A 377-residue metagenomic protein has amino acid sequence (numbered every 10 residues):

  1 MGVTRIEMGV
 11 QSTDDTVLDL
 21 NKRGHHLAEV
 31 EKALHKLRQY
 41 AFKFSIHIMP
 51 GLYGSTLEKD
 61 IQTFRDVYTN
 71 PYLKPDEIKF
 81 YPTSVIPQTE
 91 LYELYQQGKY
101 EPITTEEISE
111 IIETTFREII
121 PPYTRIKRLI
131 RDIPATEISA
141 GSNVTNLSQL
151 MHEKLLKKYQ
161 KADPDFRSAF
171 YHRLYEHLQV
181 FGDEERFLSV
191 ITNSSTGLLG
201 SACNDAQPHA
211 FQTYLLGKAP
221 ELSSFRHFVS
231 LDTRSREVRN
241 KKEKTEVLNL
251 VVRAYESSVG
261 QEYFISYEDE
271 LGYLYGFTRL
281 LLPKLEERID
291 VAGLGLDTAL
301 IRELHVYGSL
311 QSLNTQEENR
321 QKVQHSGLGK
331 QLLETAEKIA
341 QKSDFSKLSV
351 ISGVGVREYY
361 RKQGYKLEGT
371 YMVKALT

Functional and structural regions predicted by a protein language model:
M1-S45, M49-E110, Q324-S326: Conserved non-cysteine loop/helix-boundary elements of the Radical SAM core domain that shape
M8, I78, I126, I301 (+1 more regions): Conserved, mostly hydrophobic/aromatic
T16, L20-N21, P50-L57, K74-I103 (+7 more regions): Flexible glycine/acidic-rich beta-alpha junction loops that bind and position SAM and/or redox cofactors in anaerobic
Y68-P71, E337, Q341, R361: Non-catalytic positions within long, well-ordered alpha-helices that form the structural scaffold/packing of enzyme
I130-N193, L198-A299, L304-Y307, Q311-L313 (+2 more regions): Non-catalytic substrate-recognition and accessory regions of acyl/acetyltransferase enzymes
E317-I339: Conserved acetyl-CoA-binding loop-helix of GNAT-fold acetyltransferases
K338-S352: Conserved GNAT acetyl-CoA-binding A-motif
I351-E358, K362-T377: Active-site/acyl-donor-binding loops of N-acyltransferases
